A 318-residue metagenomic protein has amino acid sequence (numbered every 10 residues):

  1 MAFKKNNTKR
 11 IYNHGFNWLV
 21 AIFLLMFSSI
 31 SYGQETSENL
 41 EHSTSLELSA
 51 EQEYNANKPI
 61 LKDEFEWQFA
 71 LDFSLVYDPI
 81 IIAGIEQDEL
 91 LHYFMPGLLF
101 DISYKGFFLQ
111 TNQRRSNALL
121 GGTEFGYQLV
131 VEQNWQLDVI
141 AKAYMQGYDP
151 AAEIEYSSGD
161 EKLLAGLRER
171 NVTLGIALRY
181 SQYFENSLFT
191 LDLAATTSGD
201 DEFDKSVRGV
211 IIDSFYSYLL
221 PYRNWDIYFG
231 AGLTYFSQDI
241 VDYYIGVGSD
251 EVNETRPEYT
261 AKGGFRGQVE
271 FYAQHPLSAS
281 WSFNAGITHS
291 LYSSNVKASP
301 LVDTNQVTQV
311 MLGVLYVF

Functional and structural regions predicted by a protein language model:
Q34-Q110: Short glycine/proline- and aromatic-enriched beta-strand/turn motifs that initiate or cap beta-hairpins
F65-W67, H92-L98, S103, Q133 (+4 more regions): Residues that define the transmembrane beta-barrel architecture of outer-membrane proteins
L71-Y77, T111-Q113, V139-M145, L191-T197 (+3 more regions): Transmembrane beta-barrel strands of outer-membrane/channel proteins
F73-L75, L98-Y104, F125-Y127, I176-Q182 (+6 more regions): Residues on the lipid-exposed face of transmembrane beta-strands in outer-membrane beta-barrel proteins
Y77-P96, N112-R114, A151-R168, A298: Surface-exposed strand-loop-strand hairpins of Gram-negative outer-membrane beta-barrel proteins
D88, V269-F318: Predominantly the C-terminal beta-signal and adjacent terminal strand-loop region of outer-membrane beta-barrel
G106-Q110, W135-L137, N186-L191, N224-I227 (+1 more regions): Repeated loop/turn-to-beta-strand initiation elements of outer-membrane beta-barrel proteins
Q113-D213, S217, P221, D242-P257: Outer-membrane pore/translocation modules
